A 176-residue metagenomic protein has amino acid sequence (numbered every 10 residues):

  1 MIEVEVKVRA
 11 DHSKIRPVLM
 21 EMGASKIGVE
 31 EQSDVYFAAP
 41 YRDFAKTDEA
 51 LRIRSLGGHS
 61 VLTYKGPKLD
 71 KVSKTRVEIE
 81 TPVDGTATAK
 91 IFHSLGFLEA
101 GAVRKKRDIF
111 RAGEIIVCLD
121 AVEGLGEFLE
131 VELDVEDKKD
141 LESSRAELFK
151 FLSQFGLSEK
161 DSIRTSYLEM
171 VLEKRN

Functional and structural regions predicted by a protein language model:
M1-E114, F155-N176: N-terminal strand-loop-strand beta-hairpin
K65, V122-E132: Residues forming anionic-ligand binding surfaces in small-molecule and nucleic-acid pockets of primarily soluble enzymes
A87, K105, G126, S143-K150: Residues forming well-ordered secondary-structure scaffolds
V117-D120: Short beta-strand/turn micro-motifs at beta-sheet edges
D134-K139: A generic structural motif
D140-I163: Mixed-charge, glycine-accented linear interaction segment located at domain edges/termini
